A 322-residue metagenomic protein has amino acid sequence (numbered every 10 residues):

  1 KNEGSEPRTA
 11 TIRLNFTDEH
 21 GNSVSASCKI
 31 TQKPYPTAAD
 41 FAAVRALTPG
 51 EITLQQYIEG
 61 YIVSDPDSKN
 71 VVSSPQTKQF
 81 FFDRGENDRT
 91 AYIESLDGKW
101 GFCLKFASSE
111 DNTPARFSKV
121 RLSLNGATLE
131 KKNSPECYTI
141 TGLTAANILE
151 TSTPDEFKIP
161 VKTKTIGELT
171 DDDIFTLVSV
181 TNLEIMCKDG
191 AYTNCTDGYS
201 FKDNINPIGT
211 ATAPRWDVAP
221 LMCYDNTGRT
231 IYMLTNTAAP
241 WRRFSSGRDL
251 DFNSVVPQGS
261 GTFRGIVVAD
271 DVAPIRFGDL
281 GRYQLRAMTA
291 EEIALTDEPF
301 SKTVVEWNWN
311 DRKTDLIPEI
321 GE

Functional and structural regions predicted by a protein language model:
K1-E3: Surface-exposed binding patches on compact interaction domains or structured appendages
E6-E19: A short beta-strand micro-motif common to beta-rich folds, especially ectodomain repeats
H20-Y35: C-terminal edge beta-strand
T31-I317, G321: OB-fold nucleic-acid-binding modules
